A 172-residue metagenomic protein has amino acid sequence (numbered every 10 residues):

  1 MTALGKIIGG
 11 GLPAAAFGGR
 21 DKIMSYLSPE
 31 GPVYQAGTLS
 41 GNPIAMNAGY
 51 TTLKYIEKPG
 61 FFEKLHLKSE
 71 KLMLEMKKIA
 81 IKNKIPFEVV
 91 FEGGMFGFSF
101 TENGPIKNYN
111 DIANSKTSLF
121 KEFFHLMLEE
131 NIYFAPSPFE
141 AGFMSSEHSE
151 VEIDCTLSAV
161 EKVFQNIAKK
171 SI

Functional and structural regions predicted by a protein language model:
M1-I172: Conserved N-terminal phosphate-binding loop of PLP-dependent enzymes in the Aspartate aminotransferase
